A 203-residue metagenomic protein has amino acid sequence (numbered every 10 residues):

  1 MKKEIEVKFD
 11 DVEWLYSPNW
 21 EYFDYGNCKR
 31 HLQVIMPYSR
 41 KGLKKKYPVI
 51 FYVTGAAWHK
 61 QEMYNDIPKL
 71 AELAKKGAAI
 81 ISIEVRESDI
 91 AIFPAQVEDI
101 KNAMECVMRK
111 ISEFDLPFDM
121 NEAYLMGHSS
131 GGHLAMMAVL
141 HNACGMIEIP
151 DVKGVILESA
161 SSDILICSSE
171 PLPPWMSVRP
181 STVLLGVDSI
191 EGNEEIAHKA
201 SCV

Functional and structural regions predicted by a protein language model:
M1-V203: Alpha/beta-hydrolase superfamily serine-hydrolase fold, recognizing
